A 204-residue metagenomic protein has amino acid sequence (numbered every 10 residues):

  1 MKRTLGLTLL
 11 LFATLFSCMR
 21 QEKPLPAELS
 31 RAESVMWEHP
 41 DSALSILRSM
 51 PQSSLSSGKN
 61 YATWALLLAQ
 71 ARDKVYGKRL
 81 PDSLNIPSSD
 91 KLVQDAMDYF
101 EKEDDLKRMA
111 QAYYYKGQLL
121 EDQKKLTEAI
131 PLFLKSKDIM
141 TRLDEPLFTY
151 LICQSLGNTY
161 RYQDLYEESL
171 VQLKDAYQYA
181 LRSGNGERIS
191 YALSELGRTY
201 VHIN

Functional and structural regions predicted by a protein language model:
K2-L9: Sec-dependent signal peptide recognition, specifically the positively charged N-region followed immediately by
L10-L11, Y76: Short, linear, compositionally biased motifs with a strong N-terminal bias
L11-C18: Hydrophobic h-region of N-terminal signal peptides that target proteins for export in Gram-negative bacteria
C18-N204: A "functional boundary" signal
